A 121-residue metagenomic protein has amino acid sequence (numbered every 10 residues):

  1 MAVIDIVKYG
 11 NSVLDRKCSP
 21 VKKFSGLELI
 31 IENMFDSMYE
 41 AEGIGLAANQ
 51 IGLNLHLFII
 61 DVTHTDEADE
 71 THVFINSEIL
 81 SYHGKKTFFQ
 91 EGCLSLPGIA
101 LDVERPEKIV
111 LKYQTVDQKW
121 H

Functional and structural regions predicted by a protein language model:
M1-H121: Positively charged
